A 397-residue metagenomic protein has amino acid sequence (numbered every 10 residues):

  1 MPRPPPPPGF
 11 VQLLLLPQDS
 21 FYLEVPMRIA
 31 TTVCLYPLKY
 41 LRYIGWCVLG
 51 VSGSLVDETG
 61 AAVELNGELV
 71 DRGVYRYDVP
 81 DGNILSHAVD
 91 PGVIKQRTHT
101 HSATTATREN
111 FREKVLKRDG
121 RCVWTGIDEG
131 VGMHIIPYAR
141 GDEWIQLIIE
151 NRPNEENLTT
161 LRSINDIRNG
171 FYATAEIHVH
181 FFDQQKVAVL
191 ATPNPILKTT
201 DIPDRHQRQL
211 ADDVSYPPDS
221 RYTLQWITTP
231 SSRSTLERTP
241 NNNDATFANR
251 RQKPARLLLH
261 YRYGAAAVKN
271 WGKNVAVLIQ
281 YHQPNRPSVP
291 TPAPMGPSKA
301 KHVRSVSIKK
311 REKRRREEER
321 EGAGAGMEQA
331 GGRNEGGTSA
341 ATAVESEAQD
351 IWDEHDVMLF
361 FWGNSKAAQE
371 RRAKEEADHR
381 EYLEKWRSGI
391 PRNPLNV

Functional and structural regions predicted by a protein language model:
M1-E129, A173, Q185-V397: Mixed-charge, low-complexity interaction segments
R121-C122, E143-H178: Short beta-strand-alpha-helix junction that forms the catalytic/metal-binding core of metal-dependent nuclease domains
V131-G132, H180-D183: Short, non-ligating residues that shape and space the ligands of small metal-coordination modules and catalytic
G132-Y138: Histidine-centered catalytic micro-motifs used for acid/base chemistry in nuclease and nucleotide-processing active
Y138, Q146-N151, L190, P203-R205: Generic preference for flexible, low-structure residues
